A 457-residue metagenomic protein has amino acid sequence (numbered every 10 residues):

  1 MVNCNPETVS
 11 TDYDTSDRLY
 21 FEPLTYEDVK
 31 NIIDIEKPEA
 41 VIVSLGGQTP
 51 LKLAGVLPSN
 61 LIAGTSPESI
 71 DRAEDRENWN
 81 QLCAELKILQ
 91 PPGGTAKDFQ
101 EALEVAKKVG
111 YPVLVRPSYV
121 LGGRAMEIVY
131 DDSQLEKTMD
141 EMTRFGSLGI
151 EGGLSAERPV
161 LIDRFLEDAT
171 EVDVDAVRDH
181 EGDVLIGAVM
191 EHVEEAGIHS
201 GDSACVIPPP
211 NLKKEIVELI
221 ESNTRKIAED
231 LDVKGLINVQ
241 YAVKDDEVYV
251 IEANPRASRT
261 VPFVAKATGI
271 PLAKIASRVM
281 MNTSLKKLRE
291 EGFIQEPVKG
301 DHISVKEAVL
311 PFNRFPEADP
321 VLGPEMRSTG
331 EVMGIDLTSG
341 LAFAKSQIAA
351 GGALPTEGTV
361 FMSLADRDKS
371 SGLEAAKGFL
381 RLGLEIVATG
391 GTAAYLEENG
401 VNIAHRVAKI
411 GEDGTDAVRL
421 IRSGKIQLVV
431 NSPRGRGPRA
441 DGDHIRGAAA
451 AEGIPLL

Functional and structural regions predicted by a protein language model:
M1-A40, T49-L51, L86, V109-P112 (+2 more regions): ATP-dependent carboxylate activation and anion-phosphoryl transfer catalytic cores that bind Mg-ATP to form
M1-I88, K97-E104, I335-P455: ATP-binding N-terminal substructure of ATP-dependent carboxylate-amine bond-forming enzymes
E74-E77, V120-R124: Conserved A3 ("GATE") glycine/threonine-rich loop of ANL adenylate-forming enzymes
